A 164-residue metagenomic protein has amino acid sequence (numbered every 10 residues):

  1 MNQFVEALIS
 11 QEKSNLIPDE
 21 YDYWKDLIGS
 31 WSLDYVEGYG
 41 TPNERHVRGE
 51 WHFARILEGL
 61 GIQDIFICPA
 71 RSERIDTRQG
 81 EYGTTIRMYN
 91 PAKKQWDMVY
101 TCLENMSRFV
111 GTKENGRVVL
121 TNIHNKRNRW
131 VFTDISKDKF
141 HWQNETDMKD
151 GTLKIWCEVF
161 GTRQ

Functional and structural regions predicted by a protein language model:
M1-Q164: Hydrophobic small-molecule pocket/channel-lining residues, especially in calycin-type beta-barrels
